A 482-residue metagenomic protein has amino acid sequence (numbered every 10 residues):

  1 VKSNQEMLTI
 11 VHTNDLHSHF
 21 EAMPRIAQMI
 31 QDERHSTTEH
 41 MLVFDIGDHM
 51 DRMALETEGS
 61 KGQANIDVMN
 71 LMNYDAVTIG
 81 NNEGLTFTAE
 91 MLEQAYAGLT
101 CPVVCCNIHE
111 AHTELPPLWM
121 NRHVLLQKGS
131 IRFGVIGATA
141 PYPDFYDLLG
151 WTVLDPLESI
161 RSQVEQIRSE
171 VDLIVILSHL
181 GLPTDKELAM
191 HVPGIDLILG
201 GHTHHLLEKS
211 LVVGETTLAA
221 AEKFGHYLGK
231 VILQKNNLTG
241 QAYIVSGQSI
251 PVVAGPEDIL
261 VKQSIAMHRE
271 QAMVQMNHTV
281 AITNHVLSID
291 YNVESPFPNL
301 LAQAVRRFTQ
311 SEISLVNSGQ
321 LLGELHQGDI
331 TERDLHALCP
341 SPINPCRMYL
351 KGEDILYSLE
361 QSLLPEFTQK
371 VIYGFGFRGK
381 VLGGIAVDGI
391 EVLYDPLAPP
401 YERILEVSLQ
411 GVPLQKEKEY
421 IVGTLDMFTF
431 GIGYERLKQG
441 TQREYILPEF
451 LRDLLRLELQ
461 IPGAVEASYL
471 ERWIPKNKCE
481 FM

Functional and structural regions predicted by a protein language model:
V1-P251, N292-A304, Y445, E449: Acidic, metal/ion-coordinating pockets
H12-N14, N284-S288, N344, R436-L437: Glycine- and acidic
F20, H326-M482: Feature captures C-terminal
M50, G84, A140-P141, G181 (+7 more regions): Short, glycine-/Ser/Thr-/acidic-enriched flexible segments
Q94-A95, S210, E222-F224, A304-R307 (+3 more regions): A general structural signal for short secondary-structure junctions and capping/turn motifs
H109-T113, H226-Y227, G323, P400 (+1 more regions): A short acidic, often aromatic-flanked loop/helix-cap motif at beta-alpha or helix-coil junctions that lines enzyme
P193, T203, Q310, Y357-L364: Short, intrinsically disordered, mixed-charge
N236-I330, P462-M482: A short C-terminal boundary segment appended to hydrolase-like catalytic domains
